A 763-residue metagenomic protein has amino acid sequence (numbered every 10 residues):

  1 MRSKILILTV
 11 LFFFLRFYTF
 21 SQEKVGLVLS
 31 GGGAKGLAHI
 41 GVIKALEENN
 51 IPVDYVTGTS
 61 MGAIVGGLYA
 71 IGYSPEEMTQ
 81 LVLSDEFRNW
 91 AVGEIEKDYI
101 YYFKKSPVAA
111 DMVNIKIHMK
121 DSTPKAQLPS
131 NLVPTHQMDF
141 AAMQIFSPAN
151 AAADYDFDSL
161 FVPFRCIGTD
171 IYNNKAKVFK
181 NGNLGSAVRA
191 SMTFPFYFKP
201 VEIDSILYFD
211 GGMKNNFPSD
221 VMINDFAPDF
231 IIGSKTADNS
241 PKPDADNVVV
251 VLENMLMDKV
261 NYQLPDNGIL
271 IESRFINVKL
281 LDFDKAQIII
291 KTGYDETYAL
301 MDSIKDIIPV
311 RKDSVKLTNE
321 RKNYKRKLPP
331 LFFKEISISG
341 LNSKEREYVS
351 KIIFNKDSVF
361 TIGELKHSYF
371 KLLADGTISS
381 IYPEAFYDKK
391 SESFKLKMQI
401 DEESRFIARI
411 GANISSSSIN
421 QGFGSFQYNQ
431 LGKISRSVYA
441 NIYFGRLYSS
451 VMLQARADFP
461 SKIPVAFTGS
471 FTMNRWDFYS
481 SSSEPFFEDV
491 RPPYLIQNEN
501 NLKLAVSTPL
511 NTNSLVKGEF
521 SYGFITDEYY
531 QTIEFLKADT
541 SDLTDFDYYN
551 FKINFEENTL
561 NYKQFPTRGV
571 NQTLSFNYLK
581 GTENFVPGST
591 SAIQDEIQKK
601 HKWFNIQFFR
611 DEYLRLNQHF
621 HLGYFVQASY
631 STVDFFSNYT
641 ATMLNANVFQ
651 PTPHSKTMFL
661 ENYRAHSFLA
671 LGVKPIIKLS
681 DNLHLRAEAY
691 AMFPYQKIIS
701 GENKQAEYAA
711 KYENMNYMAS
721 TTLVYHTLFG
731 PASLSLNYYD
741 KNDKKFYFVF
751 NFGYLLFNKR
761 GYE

Functional and structural regions predicted by a protein language model:
M1-V25, L614, T632, E763: Bacterial Sec-dependent N-terminal signal peptides
F20-T59, G67-F370, A374-I381, A385-Y387 (+1 more regions): Patatin-like phospholipase
P243-N254, G701-Y708, E713: Short, surface-exposed loop/helix-turn segments at secondary-structure junctions that function as lids/hinges flanking
S303-R311, H619-Y624, L683: Flexible, glycine/charged-enriched surface loops at secondary-structure junctions
N355-V359, N703-Y712, M718-Y725: C-terminal soluble interaction/assembly domains
A374, S380-L560, Q564, M643-P653 (+8 more regions): Gram-negative/organellar outer-membrane beta-barrel architecture
I407, Y548-S680, A687: C-terminal outer-membrane beta-barrel translocator/porin domains of Gram-negative envelope proteins and their
